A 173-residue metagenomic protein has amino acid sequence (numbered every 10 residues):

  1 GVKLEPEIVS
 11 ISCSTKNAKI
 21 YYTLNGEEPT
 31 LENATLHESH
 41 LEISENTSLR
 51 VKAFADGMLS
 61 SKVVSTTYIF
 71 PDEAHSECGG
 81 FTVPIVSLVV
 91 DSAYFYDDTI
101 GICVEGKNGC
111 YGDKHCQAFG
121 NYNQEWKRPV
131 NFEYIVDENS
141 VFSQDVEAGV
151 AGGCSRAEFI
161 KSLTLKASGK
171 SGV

Functional and structural regions predicted by a protein language model:
G1-P129, Y134-D145, G169-K170: Short, compositionally stereotyped local motifs that mark structural "simplifiers"
N131-V136, E147-V173: Conserved oxyanion/phosphate-binding beta-strand-loop segments in alpha/beta enzyme cores
